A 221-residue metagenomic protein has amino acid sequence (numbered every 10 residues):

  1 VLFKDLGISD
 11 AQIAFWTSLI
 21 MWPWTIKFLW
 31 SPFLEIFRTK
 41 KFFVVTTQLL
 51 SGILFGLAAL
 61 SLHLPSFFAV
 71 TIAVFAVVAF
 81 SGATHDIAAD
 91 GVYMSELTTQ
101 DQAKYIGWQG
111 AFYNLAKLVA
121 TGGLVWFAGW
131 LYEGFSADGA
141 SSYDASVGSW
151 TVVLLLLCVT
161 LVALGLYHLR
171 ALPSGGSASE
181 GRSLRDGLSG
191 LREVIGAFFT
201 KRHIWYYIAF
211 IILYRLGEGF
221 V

Functional and structural regions predicted by a protein language model:
V1-L6, Q12, A76, T200-F220: Pair of pore-lining "gating" transmembrane helices in MFS-fold secondary transporters
D10-A11, L97-Q109: Loop-to-transmembrane helix entry/capping segments in MFS-fold secondary transporters and related SLC/MFSD carriers
I13-I36: Central cavity-lining transmembrane alpha-helices of secondary-active solute carriers, predominantly the Major
P23-K27, A103-Y132: Glycine-rich segments within core transmembrane alpha-helices of 12-TM secondary carriers
P32-F37, A59-H63, V119-V147: Transmembrane alpha-helix termini and helix-breaking/packing motifs in multi-pass membrane transporters
V45-F67: C-terminal ends and interior cores of transmembrane alpha-helices in multi-pass membrane transporters/permeases
C158-A178: C-terminal membrane-cytosol helix-exit motif in multi-pass small-molecule transporters
P173-I208: Juxtamembrane intracellular "pre-TM" segments in multi-pass secondary transporters
